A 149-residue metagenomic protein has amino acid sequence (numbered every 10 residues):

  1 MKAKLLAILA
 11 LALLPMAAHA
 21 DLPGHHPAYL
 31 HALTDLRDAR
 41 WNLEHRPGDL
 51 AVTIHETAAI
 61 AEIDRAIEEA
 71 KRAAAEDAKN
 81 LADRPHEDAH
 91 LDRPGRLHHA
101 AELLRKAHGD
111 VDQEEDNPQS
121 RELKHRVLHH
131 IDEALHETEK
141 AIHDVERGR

Functional and structural regions predicted by a protein language model:
M1, P15-D21: Basic/polar N-terminal segments that are highly enriched at the extreme N-terminus, encompassing both cleavable
M1-A7: Bacterial N-terminal signal peptides that target proteins for export
A7-P15: Bacterial N-terminal signal peptides
H19-R149: Long, charged/polar, soluble alpha-helical segments
